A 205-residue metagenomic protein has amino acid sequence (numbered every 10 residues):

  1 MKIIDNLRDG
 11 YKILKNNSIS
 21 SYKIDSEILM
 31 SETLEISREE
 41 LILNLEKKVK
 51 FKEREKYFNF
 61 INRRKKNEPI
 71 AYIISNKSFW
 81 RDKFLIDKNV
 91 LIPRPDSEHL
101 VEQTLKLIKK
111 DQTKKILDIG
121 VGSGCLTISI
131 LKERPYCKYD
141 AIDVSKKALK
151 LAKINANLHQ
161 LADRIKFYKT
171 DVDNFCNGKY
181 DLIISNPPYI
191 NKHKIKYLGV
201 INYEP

Functional and structural regions predicted by a protein language model:
M1-E53, Y57: A short N-terminal interaction module
L7, S26-E27, Y57, N67-I70 (+3 more regions): A general structural signal for well-ordered alpha-helical segments in protein cores
E32-K106: Conserved AdoMet
L43, S75, K169, N177 (+1 more regions): Phosphate-coordinating loops and pocket residues in cytosolic domains that bind phosphorylated ligands
R81, L198-P205: Short glycine/proline- and charge-enriched loop/turn segments that cap or connect secondary-structure elements
H99-G199: Conserved SAM/SAH cofactor-binding pocket of Class I
